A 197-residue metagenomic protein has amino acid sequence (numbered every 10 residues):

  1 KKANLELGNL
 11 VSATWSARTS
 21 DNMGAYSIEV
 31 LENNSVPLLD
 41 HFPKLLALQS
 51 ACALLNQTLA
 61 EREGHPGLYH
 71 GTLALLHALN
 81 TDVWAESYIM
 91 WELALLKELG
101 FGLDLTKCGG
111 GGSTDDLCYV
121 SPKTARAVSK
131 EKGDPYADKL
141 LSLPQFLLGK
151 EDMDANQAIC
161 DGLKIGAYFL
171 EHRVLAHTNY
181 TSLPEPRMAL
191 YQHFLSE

Functional and structural regions predicted by a protein language model:
K1-E197: Non-catalytic alpha-helical scaffolds and adjoining flexible linkers that form interface surfaces for assembly
